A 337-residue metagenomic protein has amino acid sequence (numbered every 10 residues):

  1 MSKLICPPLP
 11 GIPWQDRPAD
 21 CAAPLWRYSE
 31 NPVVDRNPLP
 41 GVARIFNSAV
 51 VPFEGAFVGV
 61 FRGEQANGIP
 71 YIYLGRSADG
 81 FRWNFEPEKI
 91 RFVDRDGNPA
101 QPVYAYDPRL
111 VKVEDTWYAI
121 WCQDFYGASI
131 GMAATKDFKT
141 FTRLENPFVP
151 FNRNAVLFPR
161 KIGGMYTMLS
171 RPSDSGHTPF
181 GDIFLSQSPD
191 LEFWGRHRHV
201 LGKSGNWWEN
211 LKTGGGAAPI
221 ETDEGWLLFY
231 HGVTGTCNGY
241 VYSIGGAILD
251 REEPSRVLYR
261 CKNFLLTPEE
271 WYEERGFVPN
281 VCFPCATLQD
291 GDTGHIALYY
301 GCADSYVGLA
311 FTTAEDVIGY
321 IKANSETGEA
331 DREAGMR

Functional and structural regions predicted by a protein language model:
M1-V103, V111-L211, I220-N280, G291-R337: Beta-rich carbohydrate-recognition and catalytic domains
A217: Catalytic core of Fe(II)/2-oxoglutarate
C285, Q289: C-terminal substrate/ligand-recognition segments
